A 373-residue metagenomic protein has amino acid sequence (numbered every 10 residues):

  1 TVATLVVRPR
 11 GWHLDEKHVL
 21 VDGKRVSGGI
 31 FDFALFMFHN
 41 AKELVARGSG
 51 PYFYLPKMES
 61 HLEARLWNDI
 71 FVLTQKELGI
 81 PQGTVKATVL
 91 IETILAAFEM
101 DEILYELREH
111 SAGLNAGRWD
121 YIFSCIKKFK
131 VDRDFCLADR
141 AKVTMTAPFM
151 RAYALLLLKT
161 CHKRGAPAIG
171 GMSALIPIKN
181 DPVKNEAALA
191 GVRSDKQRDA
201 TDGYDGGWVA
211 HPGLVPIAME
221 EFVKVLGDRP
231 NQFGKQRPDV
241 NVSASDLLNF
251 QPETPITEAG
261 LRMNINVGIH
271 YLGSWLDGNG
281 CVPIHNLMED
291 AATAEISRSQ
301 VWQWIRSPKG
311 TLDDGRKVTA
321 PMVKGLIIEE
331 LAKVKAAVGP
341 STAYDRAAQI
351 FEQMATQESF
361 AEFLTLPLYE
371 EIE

Functional and structural regions predicted by a protein language model:
T1-E373: Expand to "…catalyze enediolate/carbanion chemistry for C-C bond making/breaking, isomerization, decarboxylation
